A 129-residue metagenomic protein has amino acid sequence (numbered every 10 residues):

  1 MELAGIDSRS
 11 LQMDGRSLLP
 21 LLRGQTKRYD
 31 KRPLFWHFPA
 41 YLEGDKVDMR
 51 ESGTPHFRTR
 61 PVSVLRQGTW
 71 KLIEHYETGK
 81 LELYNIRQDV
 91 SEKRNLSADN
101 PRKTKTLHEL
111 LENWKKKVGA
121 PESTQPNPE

Functional and structural regions predicted by a protein language model:
E2-E82, I86, P121: C-terminal cap/loop subdomain of S1 sulfatases and analogous C-terminal strand-loop tails that border
D30, K103-K105: Cytochrome P450 catalytic domain signature, combining two hallmark sequence patches
E74-H75, R94, T106: Extended hydrophobic-aromatic, low-complexity segments
D89: Intrinsically disordered, low-complexity polar regions and short flexible loop motifs
R94-R102: Active-site-proximal N-terminal segment of extracellular/periplasmic enzymes that hydrolyze or transfer
W114-Q125: Bilobed periplasmic-binding protein-like "clamshell/Venus-flytrap" ligand-binding domains
N127-E129: A glycine-rich phosphate-binding loop feature that marks nucleotide/adenosyl-phosphate handling sites
